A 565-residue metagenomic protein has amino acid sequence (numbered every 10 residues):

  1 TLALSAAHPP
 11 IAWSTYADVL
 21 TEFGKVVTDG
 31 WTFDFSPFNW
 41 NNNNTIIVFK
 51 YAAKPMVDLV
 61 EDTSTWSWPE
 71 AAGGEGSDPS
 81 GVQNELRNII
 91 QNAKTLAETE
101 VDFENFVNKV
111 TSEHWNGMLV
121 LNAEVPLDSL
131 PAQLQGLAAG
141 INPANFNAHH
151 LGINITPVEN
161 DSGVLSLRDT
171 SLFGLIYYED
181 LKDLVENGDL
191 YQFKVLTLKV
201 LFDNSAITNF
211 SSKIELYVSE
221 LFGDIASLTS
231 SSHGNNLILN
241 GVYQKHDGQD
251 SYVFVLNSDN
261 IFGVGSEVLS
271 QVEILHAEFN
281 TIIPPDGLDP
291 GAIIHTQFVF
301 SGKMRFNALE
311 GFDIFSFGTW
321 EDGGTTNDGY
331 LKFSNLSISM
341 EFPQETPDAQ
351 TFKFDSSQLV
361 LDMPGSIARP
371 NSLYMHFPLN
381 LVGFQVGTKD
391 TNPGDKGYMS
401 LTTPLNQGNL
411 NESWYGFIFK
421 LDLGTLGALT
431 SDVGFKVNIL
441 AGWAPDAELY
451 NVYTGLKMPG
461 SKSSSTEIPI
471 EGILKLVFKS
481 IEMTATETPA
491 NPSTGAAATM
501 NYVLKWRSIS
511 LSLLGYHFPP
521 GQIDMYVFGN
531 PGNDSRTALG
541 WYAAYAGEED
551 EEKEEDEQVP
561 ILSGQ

Functional and structural regions predicted by a protein language model:
T1-Q565: N-terminal low-complexity, acidic/Ser/Thr/Gly/Pro-rich segments that act as secretory/membrane-targeting modules
